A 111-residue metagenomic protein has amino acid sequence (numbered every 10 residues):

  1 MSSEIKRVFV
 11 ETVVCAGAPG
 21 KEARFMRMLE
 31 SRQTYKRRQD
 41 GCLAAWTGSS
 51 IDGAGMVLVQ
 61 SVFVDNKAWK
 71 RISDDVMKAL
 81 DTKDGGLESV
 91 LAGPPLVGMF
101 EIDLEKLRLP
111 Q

Functional and structural regions predicted by a protein language model:
M1-I5, Q111: Basic/polar N-terminal segments that are highly enriched at the extreme N-terminus, encompassing both cleavable
E4, S31-A44, V62-M99: An amphipathic, aromatic/His-enriched active-site/gating alpha helix that lines ligand/cofactor pockets
V8-A16, A44-D75: Short, well-ordered beta-strand segments in beta-rich or mixed alpha/beta enzyme and ligand-binding folds
V14-R27: Short, surface-exposed ligand-recognition loops at beta-strand->loop->(often short) alpha-helix junctions that present
G17-P19, D65, E101-L104: Non-catalytic surface loops within mature trypsin-like serine protease
G98-Q111: Acidic/histidine-enriched, glycine/proline-rich intrinsically disordered or flexible terminal extensions
